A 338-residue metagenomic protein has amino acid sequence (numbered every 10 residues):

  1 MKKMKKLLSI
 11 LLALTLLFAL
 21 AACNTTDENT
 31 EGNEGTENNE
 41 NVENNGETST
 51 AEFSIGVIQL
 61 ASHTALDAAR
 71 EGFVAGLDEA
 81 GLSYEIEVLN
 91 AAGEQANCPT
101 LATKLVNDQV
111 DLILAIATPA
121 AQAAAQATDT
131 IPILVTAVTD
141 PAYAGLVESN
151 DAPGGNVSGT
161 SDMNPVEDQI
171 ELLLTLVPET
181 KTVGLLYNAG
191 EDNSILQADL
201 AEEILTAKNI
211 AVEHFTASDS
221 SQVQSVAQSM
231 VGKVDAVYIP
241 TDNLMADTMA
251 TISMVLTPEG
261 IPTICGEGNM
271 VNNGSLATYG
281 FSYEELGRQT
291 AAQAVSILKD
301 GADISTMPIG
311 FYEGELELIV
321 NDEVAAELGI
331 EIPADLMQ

Functional and structural regions predicted by a protein language model:
M4-T26: Sec-dependent N-terminal signal peptides of Gram-positive bacterial secreted proteins and lipoproteins
A21-E40: Bacterial lipoprotein signal-peptidase II cleavage site
T50-V74, A80, E87-A96, G190-S194 (+1 more regions): Extracytoplasmic "Venus flytrap"
I55, F73, S158-L205, D303 (+1 more regions): An alpha-beta-alpha
L89-E148, I239-G266: Beta-alpha junction/loop-to-helix N-cap segments that form part of ligand/metal-binding clefts
P141-T182, S282-A302: Hydrophobic alpha-helical segments within soluble ligand-binding/sensing domains
D192-I261, E267: Pocket-lining segment of extracytoplasmic ligand-binding domains
M270-V320: Flexible loop/turn connectors
